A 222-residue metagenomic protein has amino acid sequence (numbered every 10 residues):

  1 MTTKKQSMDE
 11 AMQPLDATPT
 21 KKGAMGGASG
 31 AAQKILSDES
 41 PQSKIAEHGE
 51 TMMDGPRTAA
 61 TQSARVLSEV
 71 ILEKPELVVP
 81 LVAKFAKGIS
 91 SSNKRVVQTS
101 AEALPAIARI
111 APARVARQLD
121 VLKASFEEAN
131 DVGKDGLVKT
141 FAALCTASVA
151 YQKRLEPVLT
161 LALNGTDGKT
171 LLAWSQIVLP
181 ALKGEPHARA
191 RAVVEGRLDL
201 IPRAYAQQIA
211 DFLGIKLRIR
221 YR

Functional and structural regions predicted by a protein language model:
T2-L67, I71-E76, S90, V97: Extended repeat-based scaffolds of very large eukaryotic assembly and lipid-transport proteins
K5-L15, E39-E50, E76-K87, P112-S125 (+3 more regions): Amphipathic alpha-helical scaffolding segments comprising HEAT/armadillo-like alpha-solenoid repeats
A28-S29, A60, V97, K134 (+3 more regions): Residue-level detector of extended alpha-helical repeat arrays and alpha-solenoid scaffolds
S29, A64, A83, A101 (+2 more regions): Alpha-helical repeat solenoid scaffolds
Q33, S68-E69, P105-A106, A142-C145 (+2 more regions): Structural signature of alpha-helical solenoid repeat scaffolds
G55-R57, S92-K94, A129-D131, T166-G168 (+1 more regions): Short inter-helical turns and helix N-cap capping residues of alpha-solenoid HEAT/ARM repeat scaffolds
S90-K139: Hydrophobic, well-structured mid-protein blocks that either form specific transmembrane helices
L144-Y151, A162-A204, Q208: Extended alpha-helical scaffolding segments
